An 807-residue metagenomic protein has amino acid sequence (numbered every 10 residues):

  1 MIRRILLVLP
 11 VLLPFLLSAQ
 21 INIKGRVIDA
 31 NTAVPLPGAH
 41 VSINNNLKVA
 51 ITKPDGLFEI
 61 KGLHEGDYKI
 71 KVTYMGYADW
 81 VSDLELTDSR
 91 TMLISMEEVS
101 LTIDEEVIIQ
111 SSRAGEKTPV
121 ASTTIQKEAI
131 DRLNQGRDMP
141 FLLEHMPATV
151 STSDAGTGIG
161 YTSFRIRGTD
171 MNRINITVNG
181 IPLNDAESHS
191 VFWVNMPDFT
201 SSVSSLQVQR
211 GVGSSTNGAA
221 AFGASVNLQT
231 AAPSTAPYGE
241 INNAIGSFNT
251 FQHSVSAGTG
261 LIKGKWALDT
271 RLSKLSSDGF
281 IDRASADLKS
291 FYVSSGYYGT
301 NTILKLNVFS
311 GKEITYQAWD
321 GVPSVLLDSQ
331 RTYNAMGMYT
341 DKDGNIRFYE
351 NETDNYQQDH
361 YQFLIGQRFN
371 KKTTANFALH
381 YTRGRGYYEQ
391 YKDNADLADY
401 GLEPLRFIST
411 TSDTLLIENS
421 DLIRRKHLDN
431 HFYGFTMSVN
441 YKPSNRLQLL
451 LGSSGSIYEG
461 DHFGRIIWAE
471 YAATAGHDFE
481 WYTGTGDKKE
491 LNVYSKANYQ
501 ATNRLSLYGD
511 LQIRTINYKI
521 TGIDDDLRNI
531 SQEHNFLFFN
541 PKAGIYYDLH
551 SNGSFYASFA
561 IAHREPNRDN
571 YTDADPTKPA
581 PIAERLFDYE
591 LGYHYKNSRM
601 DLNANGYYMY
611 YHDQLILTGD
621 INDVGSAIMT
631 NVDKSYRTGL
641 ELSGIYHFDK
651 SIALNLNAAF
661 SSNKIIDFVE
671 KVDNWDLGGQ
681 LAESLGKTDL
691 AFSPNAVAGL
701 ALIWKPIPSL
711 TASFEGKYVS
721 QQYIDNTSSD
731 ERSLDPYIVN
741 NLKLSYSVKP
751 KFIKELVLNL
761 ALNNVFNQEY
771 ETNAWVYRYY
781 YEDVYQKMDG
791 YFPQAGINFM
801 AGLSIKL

Functional and structural regions predicted by a protein language model:
I28, T32, H40-S42, T73-Y77 (+3 more regions): Short, acidic, small-residue-rich periplasmic hinge/interaction motif at the N-terminus of Gram-negative outer-membrane
E59-G62, D131-R132, P182-R210, Q229-T230 (+2 more regions): Short acidic/polar hinge/loop motifs at secondary-structure boundaries that mediate gating or recognition
I94, P197-E240: A beta-strand signature from Gram-negative outer-membrane beta-barrel systems, especially the internal plug domain
P140-P182, S204: Extracytoplasmic beta-strand/coil segments of soluble accessory domains associated with Gram-negative outer-membrane
I245-S276, I281-A318, Y356, Y361-K371 (+3 more regions): Transmembrane beta-barrel wall of Gram-negative outer-membrane proteins
F309-K312, A557, A653, K687-L807: Conserved C-terminal beta-signal and adjacent last beta-strands/turns of outer-membrane beta-barrel proteins
R368, K372-H380, Y546-D548, S554-A560 (+3 more regions): Membrane-embedded beta-barrel scaffold of Gram-negative outer-membrane proteins
N503, Y608-Y610, T630-N726: Gram-negative outer-membrane beta-barrel transporters
